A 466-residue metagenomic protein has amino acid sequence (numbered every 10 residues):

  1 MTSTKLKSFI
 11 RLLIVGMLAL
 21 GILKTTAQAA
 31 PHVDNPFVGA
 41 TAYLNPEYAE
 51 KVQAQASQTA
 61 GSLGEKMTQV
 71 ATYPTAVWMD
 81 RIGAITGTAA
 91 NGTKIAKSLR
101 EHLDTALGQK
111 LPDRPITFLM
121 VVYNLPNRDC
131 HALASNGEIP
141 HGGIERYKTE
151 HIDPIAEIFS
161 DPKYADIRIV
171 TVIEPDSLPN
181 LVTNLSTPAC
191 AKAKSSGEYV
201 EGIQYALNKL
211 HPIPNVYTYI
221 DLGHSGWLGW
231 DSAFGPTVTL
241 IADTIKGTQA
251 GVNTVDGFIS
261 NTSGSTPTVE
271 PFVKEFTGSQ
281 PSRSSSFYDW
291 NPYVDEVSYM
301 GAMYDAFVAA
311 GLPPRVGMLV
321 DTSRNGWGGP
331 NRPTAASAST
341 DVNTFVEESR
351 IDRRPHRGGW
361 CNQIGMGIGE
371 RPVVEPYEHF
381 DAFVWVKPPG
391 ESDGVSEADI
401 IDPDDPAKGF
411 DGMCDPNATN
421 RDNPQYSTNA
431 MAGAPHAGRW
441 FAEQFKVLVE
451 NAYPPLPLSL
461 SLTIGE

Functional and structural regions predicted by a protein language model:
T2-L13: Bacterial N-terminal signal peptides that target proteins for export
L12-K24: Bacterial N-terminal signal peptides
N35, L44, V308-A310, R315-G328 (+1 more regions): Substrate-binding cleft of secreted/luminal carbohydrate-active enzymes
P36-F159, K387-T428, A432-H436, W440-F441 (+2 more regions): N-terminal carbohydrate-binding/catalytic regions of secreted carbohydrate-active enzymes
T41-Y43, A76-D80, T117-V122, R168-E174 (+6 more regions): Structural recognition of the beta-strand scaffold that forms the well-ordered cores of secreted hydrolase catalytic
G87-A89, T93, D104-Y219, P236-D243 (+1 more regions): Substrate-binding cleft of extracellular glycoside hydrolase catalytic domains
N124-R128, P175-N180, G223-L228, T262-P267 (+2 more regions): Solvent-exposed loop/turn segments at secondary-structure junctions within structured extracellular/periplasmic domains
K192, G223-T244, T248, V252-P313 (+2 more regions): Substrate-binding surface in catalytic domains of secreted glycosidases
